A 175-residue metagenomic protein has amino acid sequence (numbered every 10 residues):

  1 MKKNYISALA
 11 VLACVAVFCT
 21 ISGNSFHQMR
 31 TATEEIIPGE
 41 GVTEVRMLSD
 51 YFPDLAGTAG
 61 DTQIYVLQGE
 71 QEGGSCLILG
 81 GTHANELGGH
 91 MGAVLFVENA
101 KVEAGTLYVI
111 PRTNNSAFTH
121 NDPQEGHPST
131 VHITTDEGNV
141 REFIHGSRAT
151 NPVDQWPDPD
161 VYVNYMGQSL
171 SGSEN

Functional and structural regions predicted by a protein language model:
K2-N175: Structured catalytic-domain cores with a bias toward divalent-metal coordination
